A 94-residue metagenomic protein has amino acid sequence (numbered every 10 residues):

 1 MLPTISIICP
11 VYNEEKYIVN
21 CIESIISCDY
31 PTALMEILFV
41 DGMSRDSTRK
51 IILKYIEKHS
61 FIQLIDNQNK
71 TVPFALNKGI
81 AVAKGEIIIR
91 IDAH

Functional and structural regions predicted by a protein language model:
M1-S24: N-proximal low-complexity "stem/linker" segments adjacent to membrane-targeting elements
E14-Y17, S44, V72: Donor nucleotide-sugar binding loop of glycosyltransferases
Y17-V19, D46-K54: Acidic helix N-cap motif at the loop->helix transition within catalytic regions of sugar-transfer enzymes
S24-L34: Short, acidic, metal-binding catalytic loop of nucleotide-sugar glycosyltransferases
L34-M43, Q63-Q68: Short beta-strand/loop segment that forms part of the nucleotide-sugar
D41-K50, D92: A conserved acidic beta->alpha catalytic loop
N67-A83: Glycine-rich, basic loop-to-helix element that forms the pyrophosphate-binding segment of sugar-nucleotide handling
I88: Short aromatic/hydrophobic "clamp" motif used to bind/position activated sugar donors
